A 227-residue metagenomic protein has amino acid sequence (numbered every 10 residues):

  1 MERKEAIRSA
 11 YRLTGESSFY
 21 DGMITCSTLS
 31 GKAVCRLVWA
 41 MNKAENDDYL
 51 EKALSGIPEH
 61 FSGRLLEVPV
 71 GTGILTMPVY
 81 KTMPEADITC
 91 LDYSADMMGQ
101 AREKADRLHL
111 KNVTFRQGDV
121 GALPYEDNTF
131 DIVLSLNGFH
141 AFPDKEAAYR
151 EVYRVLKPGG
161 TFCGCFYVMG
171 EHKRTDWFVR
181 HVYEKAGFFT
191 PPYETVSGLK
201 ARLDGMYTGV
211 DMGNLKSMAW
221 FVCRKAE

Functional and structural regions predicted by a protein language model:
M1-E59, P78, R180: Conserved class I S-adenosyl-L-methionine
T14, M23, L37-W39, K43 (+1 more regions): C-terminal alpha-helical "lid/dimerization" subdomain adjacent to the S-adenosyl-L-methionine
R64, G159-T161: Short glycine-centered segments of the SAM/dcSAM-binding site in methyltransferase folds
R64-A122: Class I SAM-dependent methyltransferase SAM/SAH-binding core
G121-I132: A short acidic, Gly/Pro-enriched loop at the edge of an enzyme's catalytic core that lines a small-molecule cofactor
I132-D144: A short SAM/SAH-binding and catalytic strip from SAM-dependent methyltransferases
E146-P158: A short glycine-rich, Lys/Arg-flanked "PGG" loop and its adjoining helix->strand segment in the class I
F221-E227: C-terminal lobe and adjacent flexible extensions of AdoMet/dcAdoMet transferase-like proteins
